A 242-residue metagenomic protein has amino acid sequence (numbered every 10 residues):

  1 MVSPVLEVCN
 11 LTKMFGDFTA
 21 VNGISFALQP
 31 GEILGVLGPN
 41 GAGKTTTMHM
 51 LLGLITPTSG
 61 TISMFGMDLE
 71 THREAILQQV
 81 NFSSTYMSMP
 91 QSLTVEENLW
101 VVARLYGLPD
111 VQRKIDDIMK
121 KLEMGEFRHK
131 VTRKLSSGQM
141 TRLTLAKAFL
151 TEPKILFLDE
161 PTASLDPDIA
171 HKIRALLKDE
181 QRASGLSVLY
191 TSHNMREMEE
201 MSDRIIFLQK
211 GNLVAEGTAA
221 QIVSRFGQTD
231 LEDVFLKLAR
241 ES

Functional and structural regions predicted by a protein language model:
N81, W100, R104-F127: Conserved ABC ATPase "signature" region
S92, V131-L135: Conserved ABC ATPase signature
E152: Conserved catalytic motifs of ABC-family nucleotide-binding domains
L156-E160: Catalytic Walker B motif of ABC-type/P-loop ATPase nucleotide-binding domains
H171-A183: Helical segment within the ABC ATPase nucleotide-binding domain
E216-G217: ABC ATPase "signature
